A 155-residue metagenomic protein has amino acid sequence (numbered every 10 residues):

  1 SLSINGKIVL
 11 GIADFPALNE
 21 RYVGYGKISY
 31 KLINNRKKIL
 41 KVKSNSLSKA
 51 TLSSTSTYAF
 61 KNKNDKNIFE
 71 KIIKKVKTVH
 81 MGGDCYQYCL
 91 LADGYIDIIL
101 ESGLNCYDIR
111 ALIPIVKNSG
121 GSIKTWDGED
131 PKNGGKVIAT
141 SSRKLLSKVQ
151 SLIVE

Functional and structural regions predicted by a protein language model:
S1-Y88, G135-E155: Acidic beta-strand-loop-alpha-helix segment within the catalytic core of divalent metal-dependent phosphate-processing
N67-K71, Y88-E155: Oxyanion/phosphate-interacting regions
